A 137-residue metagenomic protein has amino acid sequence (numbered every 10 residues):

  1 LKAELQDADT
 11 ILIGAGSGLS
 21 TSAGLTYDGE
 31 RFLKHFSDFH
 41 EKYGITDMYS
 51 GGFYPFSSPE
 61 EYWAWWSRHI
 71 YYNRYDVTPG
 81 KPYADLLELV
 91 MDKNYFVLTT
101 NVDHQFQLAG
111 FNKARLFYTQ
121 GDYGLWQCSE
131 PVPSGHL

Functional and structural regions predicted by a protein language model:
L1-L137: Conserved catalytic core of sirtuin-type NAD+-dependent deacylases
